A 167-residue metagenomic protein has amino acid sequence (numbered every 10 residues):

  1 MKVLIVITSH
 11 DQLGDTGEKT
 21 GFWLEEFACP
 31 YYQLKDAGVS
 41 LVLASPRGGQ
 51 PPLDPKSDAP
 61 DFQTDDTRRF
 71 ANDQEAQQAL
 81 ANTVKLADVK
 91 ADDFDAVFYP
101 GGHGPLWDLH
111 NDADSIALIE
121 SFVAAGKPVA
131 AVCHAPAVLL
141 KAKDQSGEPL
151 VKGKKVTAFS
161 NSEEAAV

Functional and structural regions predicted by a protein language model:
M1-A125, V138-V167: Extended, subdomain-level signal for the structured scaffold at the beginning of enzyme domains
G126-A130: Conserved, well-structured core segments that form or line functional sites
V132-H134: Short, thiol/selenol-centered motifs that function as redox-active sites or metal-ligating centers
